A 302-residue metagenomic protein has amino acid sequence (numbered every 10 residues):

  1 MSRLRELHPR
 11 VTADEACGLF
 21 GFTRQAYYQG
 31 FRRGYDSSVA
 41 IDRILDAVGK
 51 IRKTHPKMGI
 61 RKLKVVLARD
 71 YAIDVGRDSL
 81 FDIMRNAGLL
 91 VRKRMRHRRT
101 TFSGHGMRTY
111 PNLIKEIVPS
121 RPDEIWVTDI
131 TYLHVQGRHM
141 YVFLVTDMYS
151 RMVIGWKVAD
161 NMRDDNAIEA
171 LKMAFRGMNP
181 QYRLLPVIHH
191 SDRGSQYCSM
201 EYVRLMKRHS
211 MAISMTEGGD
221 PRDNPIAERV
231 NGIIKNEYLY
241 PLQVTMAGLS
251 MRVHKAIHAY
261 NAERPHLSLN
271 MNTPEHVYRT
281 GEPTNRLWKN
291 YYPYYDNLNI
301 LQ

Functional and structural regions predicted by a protein language model:
M1-R10, L45, G49-K53: Short, amphipathic alpha-helical "recognition" segments used to contact nucleic acids or chromatin
A16-C17, Y27, V48, L63 (+13 more regions): Mobile genetic element proteins and their domesticated derivatives, centered on retroelements and DNA transposons
C17, R24-P122, T273-N285: Basic, flexible linker segments flanking DNA-binding modules in nucleic acid-interacting mobile-element proteins
K57, Y71-A72, V118-S120, V135 (+3 more regions): Conserved, non-catalytic sequence blocks in retroelement Pol enzymes and Pol-derived host proteins
I73-R77, F81-L144, I168-M173, G177-P186 (+1 more regions): Mobile-element integrase/transposase regions, centering on the N-terminal DNA-binding/Zn-coordinating module
T101-S103, S191-R193, S199-R204, I213-K235 (+2 more regions): RNase H-like two-metal-ion nuclease catalytic core shared by retroviral integrases and related mobile-element nucleases
D147-M148, V158-R163: A short acidic/small-residue loop/turn micro-motif
K207-M211, I233-Q302: C-terminal domain-tail junction helix/linker
